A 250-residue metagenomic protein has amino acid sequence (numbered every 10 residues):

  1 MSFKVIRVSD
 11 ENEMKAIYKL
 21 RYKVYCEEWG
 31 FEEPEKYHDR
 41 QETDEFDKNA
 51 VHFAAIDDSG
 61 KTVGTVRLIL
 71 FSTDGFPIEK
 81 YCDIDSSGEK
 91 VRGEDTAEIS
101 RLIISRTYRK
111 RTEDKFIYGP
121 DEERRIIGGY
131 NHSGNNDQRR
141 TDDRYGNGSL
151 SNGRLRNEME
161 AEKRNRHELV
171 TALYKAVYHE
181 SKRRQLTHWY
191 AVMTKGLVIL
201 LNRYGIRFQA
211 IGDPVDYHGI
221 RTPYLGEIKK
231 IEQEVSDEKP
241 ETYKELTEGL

Functional and structural regions predicted by a protein language model:
M1-Q41, H52-I56, T62, R106 (+1 more regions): Short amphipathic alpha-helix that is part of the acyltransferase structural core
H38-T43, L197-I199: Beta-rich nucleic-acid/ligand-interaction surfaces
T43-F53, F76: A short helix-loop-beta-strand connector motif used in the catalytic cores of GNAT acetyltransferases and, in some
A50-A54, T65, T96: Short hydrophobic/aromatic beta-strand element in the GNAT-like acyltransferase core that lines or flanks the acyl-donor
D57-V91: Short, His- and charge-rich active-site/binding loops that engage polyanionic ligands
F76, C82-L225: Acyl-donor binding region in acyl/amide transferases
G219-D237: C-terminal "cap" of GNAT-fold acetyltransferases
K239-L250: Conserved histidine-centered catalytic loops in small-molecule metabolism enzymes
